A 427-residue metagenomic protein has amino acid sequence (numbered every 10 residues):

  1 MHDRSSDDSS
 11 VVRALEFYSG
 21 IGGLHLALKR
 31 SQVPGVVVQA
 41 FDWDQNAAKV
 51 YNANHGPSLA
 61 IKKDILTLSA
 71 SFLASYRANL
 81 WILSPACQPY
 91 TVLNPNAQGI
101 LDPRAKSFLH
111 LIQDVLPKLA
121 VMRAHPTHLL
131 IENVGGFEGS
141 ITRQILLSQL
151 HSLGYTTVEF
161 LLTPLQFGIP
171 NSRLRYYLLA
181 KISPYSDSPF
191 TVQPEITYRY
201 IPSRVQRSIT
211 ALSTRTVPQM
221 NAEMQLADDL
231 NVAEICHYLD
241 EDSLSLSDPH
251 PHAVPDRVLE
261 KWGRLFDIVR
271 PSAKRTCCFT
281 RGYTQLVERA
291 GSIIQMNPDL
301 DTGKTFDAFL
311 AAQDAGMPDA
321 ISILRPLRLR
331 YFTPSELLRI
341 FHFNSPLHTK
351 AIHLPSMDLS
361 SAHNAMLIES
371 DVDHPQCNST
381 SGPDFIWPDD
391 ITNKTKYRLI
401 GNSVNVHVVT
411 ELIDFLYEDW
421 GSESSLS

Functional and structural regions predicted by a protein language model:
H2-P126, G135-I141: Core alpha/beta nucleotide-donor-binding catalytic domains of modification enzymes
E16, E132, E336: Acidic-residue sensor for enzyme active/binding pockets
F17, A40, R104, G135-G139 (+4 more regions): Aromatic-acidic/polar surface patches that form glycan- and anion
A27, V50, H110, I145 (+4 more regions): Amphipathic alpha-helical segments that form well-ordered structural scaffolds and often line/cohere around active
A70-A78, Y90-Q285, M296-D301: Class I S-adenosyl-L-methionine
L244-S427: C-terminal target-recognition/interaction regions appended to catalytic cores
